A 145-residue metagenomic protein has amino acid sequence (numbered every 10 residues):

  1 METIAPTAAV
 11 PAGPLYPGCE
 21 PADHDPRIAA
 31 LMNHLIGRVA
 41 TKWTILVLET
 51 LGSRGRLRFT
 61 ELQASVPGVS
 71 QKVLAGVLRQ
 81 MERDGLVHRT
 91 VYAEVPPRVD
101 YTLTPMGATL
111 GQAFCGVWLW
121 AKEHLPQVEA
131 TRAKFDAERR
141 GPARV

Functional and structural regions predicted by a protein language model:
T3-C19, P26-R27, P105-A108, Q112-V145: Amphipathic alpha-helical dimerization/coiled-coil segments that flank or bridge DNA-binding/regulatory modules
A22-V73: N-terminal helix-turn-helix DNA-binding core of bacterial DNA-binding proteins
V39-K42, T104-A108: Alpha-helical hinge/cap motifs
T60, R79, V99: Residues within the helices of the helix-turn-helix
L74, L78-M81: Basic amphipathic alpha-helical segments that dock to polyanions
E82-T102: Beta-hairpin "wing" of winged helix-turn-helix
